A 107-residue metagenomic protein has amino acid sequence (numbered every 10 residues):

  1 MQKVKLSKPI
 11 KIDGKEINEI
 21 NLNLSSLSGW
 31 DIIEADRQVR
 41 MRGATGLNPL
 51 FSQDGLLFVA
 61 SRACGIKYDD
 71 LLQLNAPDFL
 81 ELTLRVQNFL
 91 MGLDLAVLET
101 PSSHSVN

Functional and structural regions predicted by a protein language model:
M1-N107: Short, surface-exposed, charged amphipathic helix/loop patches that serve as local interaction elements
